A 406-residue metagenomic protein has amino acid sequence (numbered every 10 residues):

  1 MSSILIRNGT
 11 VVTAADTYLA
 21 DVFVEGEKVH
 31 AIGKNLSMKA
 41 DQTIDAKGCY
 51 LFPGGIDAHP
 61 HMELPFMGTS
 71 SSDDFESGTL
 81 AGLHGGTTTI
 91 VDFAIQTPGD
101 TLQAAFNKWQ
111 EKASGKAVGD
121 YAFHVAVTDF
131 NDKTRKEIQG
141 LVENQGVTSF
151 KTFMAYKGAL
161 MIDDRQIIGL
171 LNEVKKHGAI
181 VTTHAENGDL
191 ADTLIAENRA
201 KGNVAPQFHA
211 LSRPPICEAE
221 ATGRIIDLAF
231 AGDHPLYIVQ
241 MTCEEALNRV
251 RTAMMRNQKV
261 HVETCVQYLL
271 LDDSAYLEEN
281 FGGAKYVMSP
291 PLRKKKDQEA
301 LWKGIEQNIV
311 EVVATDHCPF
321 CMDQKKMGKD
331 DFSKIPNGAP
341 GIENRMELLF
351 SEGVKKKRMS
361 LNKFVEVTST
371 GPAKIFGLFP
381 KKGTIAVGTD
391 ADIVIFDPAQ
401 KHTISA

Functional and structural regions predicted by a protein language model:
S2-G54: Histidine-rich, glycine-flanked metal-binding segment
G9, E27, G48, H59 (+13 more regions): Divalent metal-coordination and catalytic microenvironments
A46-K116, K133: Metal-associated gating/positioning segment near the N- to mid-region
T87-T89, G119, V147-T148, E311: Short acidic/polar active-site loop segments enriched in Thr and Asp
V91-D92, A122-V125, P235-Q240: Short catalytic-loop micro-motif centered on adjacent basic/acidic residues
K112-A126: A glycine-rich helix N-cap at a beta->alpha junction
K136-V313: Histidine/acidic residue-rich metal-binding segments in metalloenzymes
V204-D233, K285, Q307, E311-V313 (+1 more regions): His/Asp/Glu-enriched, well-ordered alpha-helical/loop segment that forms or immediately abuts the divalent-metal
